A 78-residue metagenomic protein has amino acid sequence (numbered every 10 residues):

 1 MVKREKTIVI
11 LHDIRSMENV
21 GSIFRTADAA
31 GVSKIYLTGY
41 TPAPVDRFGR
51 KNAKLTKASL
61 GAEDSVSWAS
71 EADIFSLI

Functional and structural regions predicted by a protein language model:
V2-I78: RNA substrate-binding interface of SAM-dependent RNA methyltransferases
